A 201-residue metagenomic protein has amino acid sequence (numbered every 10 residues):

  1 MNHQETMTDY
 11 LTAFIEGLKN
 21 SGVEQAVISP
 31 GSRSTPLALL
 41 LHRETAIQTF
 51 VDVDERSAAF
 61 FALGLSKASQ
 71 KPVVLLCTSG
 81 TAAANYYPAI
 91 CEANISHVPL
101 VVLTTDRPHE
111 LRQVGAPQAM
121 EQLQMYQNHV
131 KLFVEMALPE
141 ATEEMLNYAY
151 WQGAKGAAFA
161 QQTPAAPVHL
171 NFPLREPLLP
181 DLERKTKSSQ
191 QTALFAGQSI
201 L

Functional and structural regions predicted by a protein language model:
M1-S79: Thiamine diphosphate
E5, T49, F159-L201: Conformationally flexible catalytic loops at phosphate/diphosphate-handling active centers
T35, R56-A59, A82-A84, R107-R112 (+1 more regions): Short gly/pro/ser/thr-enriched loop/turn and capping motifs at secondary-structure boundaries
L40-H42, G64, A89-C91, D106-N128: Active-site-proximal loop->helix
Q48-D54, S96-Q113: Short, acidic/small-residue loops that bind anionic groups at enzyme active sites
L76-T78, P99-D106, Q127, A137 (+1 more regions): Short beta-strand segments
A119-A166: Conserved thiamine diphosphate
